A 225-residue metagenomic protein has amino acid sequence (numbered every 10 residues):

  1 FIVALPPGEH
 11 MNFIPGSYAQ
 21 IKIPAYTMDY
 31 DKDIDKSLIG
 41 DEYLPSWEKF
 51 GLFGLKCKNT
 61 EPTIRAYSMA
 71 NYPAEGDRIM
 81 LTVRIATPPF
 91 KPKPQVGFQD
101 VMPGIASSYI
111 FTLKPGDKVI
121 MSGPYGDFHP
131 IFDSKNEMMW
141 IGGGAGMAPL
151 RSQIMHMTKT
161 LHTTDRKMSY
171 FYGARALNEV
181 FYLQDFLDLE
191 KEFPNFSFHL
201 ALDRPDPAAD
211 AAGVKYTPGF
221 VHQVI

Functional and structural regions predicted by a protein language model:
F1-P115, R175, A201-P205: Ferredoxin-reductase
K32-I34, T158-K167: Phosphate-handling active-site elements
I64, K135-N136: Short coil/loop residues immediately preceding or within conserved phosphate-binding loops of NTP-utilizing enzyme
M80, I120, M139, S169-F171 (+1 more regions): A structural signal for isolated positions on well-ordered beta-strands in alpha/beta enzyme cores
Y109, S122-K135: A short, basic/flexible loop-to-alpha-helix module at the beginning of a structural domain
G143-G144: A short acidic Gly-Thr/Ser loop motif
P149-L161: Histidine-anchored nucleotide/phosphate-binding helix
K167-I225: Reductase modules of NAD(P)H-dependent flavoproteins
